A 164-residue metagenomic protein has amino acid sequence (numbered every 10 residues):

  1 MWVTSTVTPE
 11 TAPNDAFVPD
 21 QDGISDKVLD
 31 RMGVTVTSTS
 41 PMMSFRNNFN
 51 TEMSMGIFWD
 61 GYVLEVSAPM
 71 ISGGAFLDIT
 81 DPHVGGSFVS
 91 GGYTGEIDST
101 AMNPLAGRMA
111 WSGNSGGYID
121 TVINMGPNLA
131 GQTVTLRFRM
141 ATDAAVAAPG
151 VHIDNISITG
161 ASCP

Functional and structural regions predicted by a protein language model:
M1-P164: Beta-sandwich/jellyroll recognition modules and their flexible linkers
